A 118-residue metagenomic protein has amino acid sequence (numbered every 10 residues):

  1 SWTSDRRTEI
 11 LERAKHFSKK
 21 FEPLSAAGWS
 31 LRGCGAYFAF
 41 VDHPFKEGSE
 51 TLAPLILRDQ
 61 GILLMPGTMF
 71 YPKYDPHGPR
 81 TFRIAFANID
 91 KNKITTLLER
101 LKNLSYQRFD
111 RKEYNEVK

Functional and structural regions predicted by a protein language model:
S1-L11, K15-K19, E99, S105 (+1 more regions): Conserved core segment of the aminotransferase class I/II
R7-S18, W29-H43: Conserved glycine-rich beta-strand-loop-beta hairpin in the small C-terminal domain of fold type I
I10, F17, A39, I56-L57 (+2 more regions): Generic structural signal for small/hydrophobic residues in well-ordered secondary structure, especially within
K20-S25: A structural motif corresponding to the C-terminal end of an alpha-helix and its immediate exit/capping segment
A27-G28, T68-K73: Short, solvent-exposed loop/turn elements at beta->coil junctions and helix N-caps that rim active or binding pockets
V41-F45, F86-N88: Short beta-strand-to-loop capping motifs
S49-E50: Structural motif corresponding to alpha-helix initiation and N-cap regions
R58-L64, K73-K118: PLP-dependent enzyme catalytic core of the Aspartate aminotransferase-like
